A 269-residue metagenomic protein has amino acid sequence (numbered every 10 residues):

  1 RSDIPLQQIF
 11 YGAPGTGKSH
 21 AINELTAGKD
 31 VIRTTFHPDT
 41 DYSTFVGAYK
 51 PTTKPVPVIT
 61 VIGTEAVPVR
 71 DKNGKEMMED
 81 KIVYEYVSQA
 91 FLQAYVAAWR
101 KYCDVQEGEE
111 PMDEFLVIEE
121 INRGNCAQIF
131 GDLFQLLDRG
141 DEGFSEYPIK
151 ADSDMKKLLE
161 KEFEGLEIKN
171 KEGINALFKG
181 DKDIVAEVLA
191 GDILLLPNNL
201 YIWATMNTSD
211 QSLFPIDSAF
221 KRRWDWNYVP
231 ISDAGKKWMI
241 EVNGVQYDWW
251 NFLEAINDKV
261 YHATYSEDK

Functional and structural regions predicted by a protein language model:
R1-K269: C-terminal regulatory/interaction module of P-loop NTP-utilizing enzymes
